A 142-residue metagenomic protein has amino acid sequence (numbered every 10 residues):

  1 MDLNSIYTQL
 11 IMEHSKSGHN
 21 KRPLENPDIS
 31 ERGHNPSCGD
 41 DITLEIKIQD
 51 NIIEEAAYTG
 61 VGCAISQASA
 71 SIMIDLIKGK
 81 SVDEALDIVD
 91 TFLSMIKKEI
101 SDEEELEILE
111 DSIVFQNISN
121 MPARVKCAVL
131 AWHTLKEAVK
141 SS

Functional and structural regions predicted by a protein language model:
M1-S142: Domain-level signature for proteins that mediate thiol-based redox and metal-cofactor handling
